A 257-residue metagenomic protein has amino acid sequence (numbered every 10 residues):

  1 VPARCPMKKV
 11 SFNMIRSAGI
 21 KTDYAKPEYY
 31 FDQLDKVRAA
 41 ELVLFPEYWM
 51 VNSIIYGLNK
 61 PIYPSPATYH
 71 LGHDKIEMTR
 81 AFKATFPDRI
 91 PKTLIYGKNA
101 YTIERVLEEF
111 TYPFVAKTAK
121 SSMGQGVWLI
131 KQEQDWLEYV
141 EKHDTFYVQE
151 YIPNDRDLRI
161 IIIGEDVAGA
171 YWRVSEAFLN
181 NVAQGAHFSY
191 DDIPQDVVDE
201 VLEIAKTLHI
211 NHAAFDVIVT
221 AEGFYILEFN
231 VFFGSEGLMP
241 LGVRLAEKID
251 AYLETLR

Functional and structural regions predicted by a protein language model:
A3-T102: Conserved N-proximal alpha/beta basic substrate-recognition cap immediately N-terminal to, or forming the N-lobe
P46-M50, T68, D166-V167, R173 (+1 more regions): Short glycine-enriched loops at secondary-structure junctions
Y48, A119, Y151-I152, I161 (+2 more regions): Anionic group-transfer/hydrolysis microenvironments
H70-D155, Q195, T255-R257: Active-site nucleotide/adenylate-binding loops and adjacent lid/helix of ATP-dependent enzymes
F114, A168-G169, A213, Y225-E228: Protein kinase-like catalytic core scaffold
Q125-L208: Phosphate-binding site of ATP-dependent enzymes
L179-I226, G234, L238-L241, L245-R257: A long amphipathic alpha-helix within ATP-dependent nucleotide-binding catalytic cores
